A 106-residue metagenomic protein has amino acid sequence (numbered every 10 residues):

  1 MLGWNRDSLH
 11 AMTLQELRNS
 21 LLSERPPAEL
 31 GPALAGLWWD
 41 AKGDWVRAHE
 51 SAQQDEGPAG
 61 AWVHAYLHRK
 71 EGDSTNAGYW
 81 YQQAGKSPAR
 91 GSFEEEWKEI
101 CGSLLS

Functional and structural regions predicted by a protein language model:
P26-P32, D55-A61: Generic helix N-cap/helix-start motif at coil->alpha-helix transitions
H49-E56, G85, L105: A conserved position within tetratricopeptide repeats
E56-P58, K70-G91: TPR/TPR-like (Sel1-like) alpha-helical repeat modules
F93-S106: Terminal, low-structured helical/coil segments at or just beyond the last alpha-helical repeat
